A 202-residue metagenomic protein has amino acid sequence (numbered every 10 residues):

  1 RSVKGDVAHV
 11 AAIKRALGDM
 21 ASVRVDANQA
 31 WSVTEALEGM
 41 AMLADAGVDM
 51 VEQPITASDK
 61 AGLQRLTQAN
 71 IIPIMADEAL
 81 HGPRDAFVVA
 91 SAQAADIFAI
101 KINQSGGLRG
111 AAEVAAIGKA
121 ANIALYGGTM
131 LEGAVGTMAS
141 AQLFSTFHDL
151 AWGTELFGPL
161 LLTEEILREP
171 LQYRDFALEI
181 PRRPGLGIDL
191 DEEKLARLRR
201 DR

Functional and structural regions predicted by a protein language model:
R1-N70: Metal-dependent enolase-superfamily TIM-barrel catalytic cores that perform enediolate-based chemistry
V3, Q29, K101-Q104, T129-M130 (+1 more regions): Short loop or secondary-structure boundary microenvironments that flank and position key functional residues
V7, V33, L37, T56-K60 (+3 more regions): Electropositive phosphate-/nucleotide-binding environments in soluble metabolic enzymes
G47, S58-M75, L80-A177: Shared catalytic-loop signature of beta/alpha-barrel
P54, P73, P181-P184: Proline-centered helix-kink/hinge sites
L161-R202: C-terminal extensions of enzymes
